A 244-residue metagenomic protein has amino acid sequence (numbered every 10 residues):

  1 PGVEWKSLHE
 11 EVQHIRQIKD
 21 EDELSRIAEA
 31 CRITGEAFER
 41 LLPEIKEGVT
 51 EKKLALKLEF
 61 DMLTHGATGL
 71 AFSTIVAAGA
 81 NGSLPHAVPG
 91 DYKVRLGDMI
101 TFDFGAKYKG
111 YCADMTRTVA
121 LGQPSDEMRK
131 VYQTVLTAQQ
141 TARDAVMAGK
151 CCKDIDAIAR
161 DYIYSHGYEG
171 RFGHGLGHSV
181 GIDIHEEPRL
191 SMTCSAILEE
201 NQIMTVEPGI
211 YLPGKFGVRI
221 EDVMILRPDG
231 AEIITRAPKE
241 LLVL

Functional and structural regions predicted by a protein language model:
P1-L244: Active-site neighborhoods and metal-handling regions in enzymes and metal-associated proteins
